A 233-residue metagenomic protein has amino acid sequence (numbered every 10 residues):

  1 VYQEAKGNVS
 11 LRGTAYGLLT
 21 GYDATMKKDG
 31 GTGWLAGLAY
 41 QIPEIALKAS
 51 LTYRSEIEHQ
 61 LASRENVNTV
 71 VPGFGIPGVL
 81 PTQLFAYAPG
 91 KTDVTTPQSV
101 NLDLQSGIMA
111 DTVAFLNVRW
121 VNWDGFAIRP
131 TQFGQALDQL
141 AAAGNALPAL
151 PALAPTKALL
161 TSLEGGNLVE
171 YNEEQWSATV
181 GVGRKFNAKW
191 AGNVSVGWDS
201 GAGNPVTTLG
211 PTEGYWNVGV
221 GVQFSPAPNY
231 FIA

Functional and structural regions predicted by a protein language model:
V1-A233: Outer-membrane beta-barrel porins/channels
